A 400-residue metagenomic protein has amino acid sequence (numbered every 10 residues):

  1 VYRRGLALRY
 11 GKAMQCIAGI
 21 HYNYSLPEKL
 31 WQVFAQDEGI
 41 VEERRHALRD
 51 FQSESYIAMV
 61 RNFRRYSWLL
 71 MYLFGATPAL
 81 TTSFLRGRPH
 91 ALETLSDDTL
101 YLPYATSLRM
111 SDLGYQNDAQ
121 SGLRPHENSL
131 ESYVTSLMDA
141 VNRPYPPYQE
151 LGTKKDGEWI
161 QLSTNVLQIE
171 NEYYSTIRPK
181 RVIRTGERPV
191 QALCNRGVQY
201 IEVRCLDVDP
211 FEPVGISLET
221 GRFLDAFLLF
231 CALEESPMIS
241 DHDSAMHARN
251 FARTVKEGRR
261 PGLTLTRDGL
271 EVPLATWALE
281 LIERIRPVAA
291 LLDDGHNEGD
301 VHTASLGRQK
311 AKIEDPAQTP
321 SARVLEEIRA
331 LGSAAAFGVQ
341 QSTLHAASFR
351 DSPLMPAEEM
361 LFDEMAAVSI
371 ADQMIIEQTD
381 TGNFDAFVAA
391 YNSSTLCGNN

Functional and structural regions predicted by a protein language model:
R3-L8, S25-N195, R204, P213 (+3 more regions): Loop-rich catalytic cores of soluble enzymes, especially ATP-dependent carboxylate-amine ligases and other
R9-A18, C194: Exposed beta-sheet edge/beta-hairpin loop segments within beta-rich domains
M14-P27, Y200-D207: Histidine-centered divalent-metal-coordination microenvironment in nucleic-acid enzymes
Y66-T77, P144, Y148, I177-R184 (+10 more regions): Short secondary-structure junctions and interdomain/linker hinges
L80-F84, S244-T254, V301-A311: A glycine-rich phosphate-binding loop feature that marks nucleotide/adenosyl-phosphate handling sites
L85-T94, A252-G258, Q309-T319: Eukaryote-specific, cytoplasm-facing alpha-helical/coiled-coil scaffolding segments in long proteins
C194-N195, I201-A289, D293: Substrate-recognition/cap regions that form aromatic- and gly/pro-loop-enriched pockets for small-molecule ligands
E298-N400: Extended, compositionally biased alpha-helical segments that mediate assembly or anchoring
